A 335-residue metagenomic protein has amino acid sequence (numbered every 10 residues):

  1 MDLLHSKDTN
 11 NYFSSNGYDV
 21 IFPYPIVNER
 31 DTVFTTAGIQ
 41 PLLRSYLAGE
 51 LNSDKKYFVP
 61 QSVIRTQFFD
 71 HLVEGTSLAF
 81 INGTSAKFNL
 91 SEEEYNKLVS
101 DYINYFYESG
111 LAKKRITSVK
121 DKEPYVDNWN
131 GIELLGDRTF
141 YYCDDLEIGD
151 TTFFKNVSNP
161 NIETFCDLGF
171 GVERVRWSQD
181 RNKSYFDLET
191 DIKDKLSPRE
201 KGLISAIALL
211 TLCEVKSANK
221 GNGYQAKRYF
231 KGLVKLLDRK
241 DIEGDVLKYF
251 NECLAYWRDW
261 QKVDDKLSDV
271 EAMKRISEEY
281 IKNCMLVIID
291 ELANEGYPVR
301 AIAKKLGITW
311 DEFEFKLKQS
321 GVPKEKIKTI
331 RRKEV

Functional and structural regions predicted by a protein language model:
M1-K227, L237-R258, K262-S268, R275-E295 (+3 more regions): Structured aminoacyl-transfer and RNA-binding surfaces used for tRNA recognition/handling in the translation apparatus
V234: Alpha-helical interaction elements
